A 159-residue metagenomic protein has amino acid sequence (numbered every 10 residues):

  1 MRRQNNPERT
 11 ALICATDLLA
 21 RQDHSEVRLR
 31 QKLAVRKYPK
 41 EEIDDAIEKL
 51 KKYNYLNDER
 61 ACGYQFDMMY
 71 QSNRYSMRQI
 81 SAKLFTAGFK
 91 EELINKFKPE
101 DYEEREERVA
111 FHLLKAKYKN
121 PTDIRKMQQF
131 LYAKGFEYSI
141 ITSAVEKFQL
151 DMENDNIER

Functional and structural regions predicted by a protein language model:
M1-R159: An alpha-helical, amphipathic repeat domain used for nucleic-acid recognition, typified by the mTERF helical solenoid
